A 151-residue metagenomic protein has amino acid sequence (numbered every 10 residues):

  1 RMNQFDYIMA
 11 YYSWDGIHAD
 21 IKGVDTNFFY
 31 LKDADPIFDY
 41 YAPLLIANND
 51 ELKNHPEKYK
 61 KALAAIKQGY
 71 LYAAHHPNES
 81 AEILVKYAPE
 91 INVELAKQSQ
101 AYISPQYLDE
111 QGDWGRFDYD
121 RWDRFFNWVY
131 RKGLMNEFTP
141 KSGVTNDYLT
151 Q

Functional and structural regions predicted by a protein language model:
R1-A88: Pocket-lining segment of extracytoplasmic ligand-binding domains
M9, F28, E94-L95, F138-T139: A generic structural-conservation signal
D15, Y41, N48, E110-D113 (+2 more regions): Glycine-rich, flexible loop/turn motifs
H18, P36-F38, Y102-I103, T145-Y148: Short secondary-structure boundary/hinge segments and terminal tails
Y30, N48, D118, T145-T150: Helix N-cap / beta->alpha transition motif
K53-R131: Secondary-structure end/capping motifs
W122-Q151: Conserved C-terminal helix/tail region of periplasmic/extracytoplasmic solute-binding proteins
